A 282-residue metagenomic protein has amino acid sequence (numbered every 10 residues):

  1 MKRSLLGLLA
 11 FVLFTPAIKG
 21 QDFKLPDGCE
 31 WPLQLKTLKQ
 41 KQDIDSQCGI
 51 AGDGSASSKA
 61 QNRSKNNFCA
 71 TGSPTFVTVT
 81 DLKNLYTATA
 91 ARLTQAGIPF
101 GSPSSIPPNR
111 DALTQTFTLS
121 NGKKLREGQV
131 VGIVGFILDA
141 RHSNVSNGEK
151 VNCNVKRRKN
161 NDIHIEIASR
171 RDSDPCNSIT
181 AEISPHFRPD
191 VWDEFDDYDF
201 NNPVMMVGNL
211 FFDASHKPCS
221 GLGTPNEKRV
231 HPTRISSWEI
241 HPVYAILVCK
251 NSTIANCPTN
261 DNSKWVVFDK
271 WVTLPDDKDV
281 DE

Functional and structural regions predicted by a protein language model:
S4-F14: Sec-dependent N-terminal signal peptides
P16-G20: Sec/Tat signal peptide C-region and signal peptidase I cleavage site
Q21-E282: OB-fold and OB-like single-stranded nucleic-acid-recognition modules and their adjacent interaction interfaces
